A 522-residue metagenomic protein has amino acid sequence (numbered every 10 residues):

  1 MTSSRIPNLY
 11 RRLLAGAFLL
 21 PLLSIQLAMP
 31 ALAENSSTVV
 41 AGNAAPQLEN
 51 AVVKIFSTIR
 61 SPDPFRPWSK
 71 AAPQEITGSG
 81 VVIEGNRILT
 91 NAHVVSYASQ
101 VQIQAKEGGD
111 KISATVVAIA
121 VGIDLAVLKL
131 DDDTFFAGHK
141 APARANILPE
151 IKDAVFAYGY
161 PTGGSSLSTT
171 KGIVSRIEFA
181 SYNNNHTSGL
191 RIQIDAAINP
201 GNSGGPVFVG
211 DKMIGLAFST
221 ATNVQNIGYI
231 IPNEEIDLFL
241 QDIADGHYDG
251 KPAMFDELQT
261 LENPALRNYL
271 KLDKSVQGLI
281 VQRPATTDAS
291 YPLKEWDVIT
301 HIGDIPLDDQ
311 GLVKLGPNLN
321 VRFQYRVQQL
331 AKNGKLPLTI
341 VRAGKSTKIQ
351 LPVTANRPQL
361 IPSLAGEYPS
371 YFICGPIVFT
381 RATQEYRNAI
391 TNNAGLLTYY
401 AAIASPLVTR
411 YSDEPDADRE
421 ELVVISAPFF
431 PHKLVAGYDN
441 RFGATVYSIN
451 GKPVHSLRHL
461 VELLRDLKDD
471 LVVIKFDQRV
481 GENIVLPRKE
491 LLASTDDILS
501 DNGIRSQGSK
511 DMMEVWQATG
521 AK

Functional and structural regions predicted by a protein language model:
A15-Q26: Bacterial N-terminal signal peptides
P30-N35: Boundary at the C-terminal end of the N-terminal hydrophobic targeting segment
S37-G42, P62-G85, N91, D110-S113 (+6 more regions): A conserved glycine-rich beta-strand in the N-terminal activation segment of trypsin-fold
N43, T58, A92, T115 (+4 more regions): C-terminal recognition in membrane/secretory proteostasis and scaffolding
A51-F56, S69, D131-P142, S168-Q225 (+3 more regions): Active-site region of chymotrypsin-like
A51-K54, I88-N91, L148-P161, I194-I198 (+5 more regions): Active-site-proximal beta-strands of protease catalytic cores
S61, E84-L167, P200, T347-K348: Conserved active-site neighborhood of the chymotrypsin/trypsin-like protease fold
G80-V82, A114-V116, V174, V281: Conserved hydrophobic positions within beta-strands
